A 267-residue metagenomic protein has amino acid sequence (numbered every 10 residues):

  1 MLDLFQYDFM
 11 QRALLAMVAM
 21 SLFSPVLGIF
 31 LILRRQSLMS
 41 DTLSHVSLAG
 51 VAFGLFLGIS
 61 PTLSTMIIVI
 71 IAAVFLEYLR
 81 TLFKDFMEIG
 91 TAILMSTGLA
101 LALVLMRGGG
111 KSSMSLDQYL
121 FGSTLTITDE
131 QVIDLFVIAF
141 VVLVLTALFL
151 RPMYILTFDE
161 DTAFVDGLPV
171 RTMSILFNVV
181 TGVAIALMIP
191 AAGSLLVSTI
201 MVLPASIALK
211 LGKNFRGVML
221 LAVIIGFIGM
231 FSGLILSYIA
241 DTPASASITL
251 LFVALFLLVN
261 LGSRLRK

Functional and structural regions predicted by a protein language model:
M1-L22: Membrane-interfacial amphipathic/re-entrant helices at transmembrane-helix boundaries
L2-Q6, L120-T124, I225-G262: C-terminal binding/interaction regions
Y7-R12, F83, T91-P152: Transmembrane helix-bundle core of multi-pass membrane transporters and related energy-transducing complexes
A13, P61-V69, E88-A92, F136 (+2 more regions): Loop-to-transmembrane alpha-helix initiation sites
I29-S112, A208-L220, S237-I239, R264-L265: Short loop segments and helix-boundary regions at transmembrane helix junctions of multi-pass inner-membrane proteins
V46-F56, L94-L105, T126-I127, V170-T181 (+2 more regions): Small-residue-rich segments of transmembrane alpha-helices in multi-pass membrane proteins, especially helix faces
V144-F177: Membrane-helix/interface signature in polytopic inner-membrane proteins
V197-A246: Transmembrane alpha-helical segments in multi-pass inner-membrane proteins
